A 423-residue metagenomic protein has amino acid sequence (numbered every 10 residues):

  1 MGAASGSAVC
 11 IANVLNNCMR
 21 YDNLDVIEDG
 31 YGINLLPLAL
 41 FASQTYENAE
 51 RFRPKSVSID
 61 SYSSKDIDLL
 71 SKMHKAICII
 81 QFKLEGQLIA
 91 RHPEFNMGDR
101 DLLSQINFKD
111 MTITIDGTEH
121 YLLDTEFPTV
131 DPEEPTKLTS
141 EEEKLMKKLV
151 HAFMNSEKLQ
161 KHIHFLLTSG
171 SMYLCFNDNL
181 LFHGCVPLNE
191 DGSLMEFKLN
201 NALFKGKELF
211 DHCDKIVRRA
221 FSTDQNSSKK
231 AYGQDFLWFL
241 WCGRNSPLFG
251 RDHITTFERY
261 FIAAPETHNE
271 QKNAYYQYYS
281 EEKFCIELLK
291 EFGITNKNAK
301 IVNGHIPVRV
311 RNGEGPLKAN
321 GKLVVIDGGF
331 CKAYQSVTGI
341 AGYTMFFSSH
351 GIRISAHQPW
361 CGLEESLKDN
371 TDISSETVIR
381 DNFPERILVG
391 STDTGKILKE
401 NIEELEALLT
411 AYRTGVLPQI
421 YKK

Functional and structural regions predicted by a protein language model:
M1-K423: Feature recognizes metal-dependent phosphohydrolase scaffolds
